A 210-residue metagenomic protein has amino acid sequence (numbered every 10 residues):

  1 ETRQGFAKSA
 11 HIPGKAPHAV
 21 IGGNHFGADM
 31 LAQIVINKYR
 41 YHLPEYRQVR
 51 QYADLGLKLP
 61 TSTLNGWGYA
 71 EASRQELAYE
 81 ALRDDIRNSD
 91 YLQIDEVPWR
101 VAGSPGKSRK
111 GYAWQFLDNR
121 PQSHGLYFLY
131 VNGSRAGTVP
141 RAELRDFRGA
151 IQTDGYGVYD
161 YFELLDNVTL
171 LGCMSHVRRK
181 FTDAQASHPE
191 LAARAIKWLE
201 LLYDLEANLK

Functional and structural regions predicted by a protein language model:
R3-K210: Catalytic center-proximal scaffold of phosphoryl-transfer enzymes
